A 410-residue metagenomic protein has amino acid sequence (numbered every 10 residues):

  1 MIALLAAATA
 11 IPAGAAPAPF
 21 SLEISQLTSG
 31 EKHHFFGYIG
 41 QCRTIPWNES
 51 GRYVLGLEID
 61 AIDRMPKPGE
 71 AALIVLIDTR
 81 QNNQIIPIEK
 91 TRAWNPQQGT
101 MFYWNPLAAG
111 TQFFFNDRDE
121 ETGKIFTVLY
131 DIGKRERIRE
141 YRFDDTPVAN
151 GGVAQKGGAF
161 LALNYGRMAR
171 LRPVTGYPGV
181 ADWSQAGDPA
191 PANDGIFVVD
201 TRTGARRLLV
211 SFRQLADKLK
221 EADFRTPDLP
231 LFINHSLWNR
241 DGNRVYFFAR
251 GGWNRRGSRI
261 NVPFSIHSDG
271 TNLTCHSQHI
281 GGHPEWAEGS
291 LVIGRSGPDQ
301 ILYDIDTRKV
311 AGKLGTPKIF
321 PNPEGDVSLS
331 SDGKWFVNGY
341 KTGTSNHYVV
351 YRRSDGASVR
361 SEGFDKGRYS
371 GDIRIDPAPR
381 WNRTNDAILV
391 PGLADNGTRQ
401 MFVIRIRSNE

Functional and structural regions predicted by a protein language model:
S25-G37, P87-P96, D144-D145, R206-D228 (+2 more regions): Surface-exposed loop and turn segments in beta-propeller and other repeat-based domains that flank or scaffold
Q26-A72, S236: Beta-strand-rich domains and repeat architectures in extracellular enzymes and scaffolds, especially beta-propellers
I39-R43, A61, K67-D119, I125 (+1 more regions): Blade-loop segments of beta-propeller domains
T44-V54, W94-E120, A149-A159, L163-N164 (+5 more regions): Blade-terminus and WD-like Trp-Asp/Gly-His loop motifs, strongest in beta-propeller folds
L57-A71, F115-D119, A162-N193, F248-I260 (+2 more regions): Short, conserved, GDST-rich strand-edge loop motifs in beta-rich repeat architectures
T91-P106, F115-G195, L209-R225: Asp-box/WD-like beta-propeller blade repeats and closely related beta-sheet repeat scaffolds
S277-G282, G315-V327, A357-R380: Conserved blade-ending motifs and adjacent loop-strand segments that build the rim/top face of beta-propeller domains
D299, P317-A357: Loop/turn-rich, solvent-exposed surfaces of beta-rich toroidal or solenoidal domains
